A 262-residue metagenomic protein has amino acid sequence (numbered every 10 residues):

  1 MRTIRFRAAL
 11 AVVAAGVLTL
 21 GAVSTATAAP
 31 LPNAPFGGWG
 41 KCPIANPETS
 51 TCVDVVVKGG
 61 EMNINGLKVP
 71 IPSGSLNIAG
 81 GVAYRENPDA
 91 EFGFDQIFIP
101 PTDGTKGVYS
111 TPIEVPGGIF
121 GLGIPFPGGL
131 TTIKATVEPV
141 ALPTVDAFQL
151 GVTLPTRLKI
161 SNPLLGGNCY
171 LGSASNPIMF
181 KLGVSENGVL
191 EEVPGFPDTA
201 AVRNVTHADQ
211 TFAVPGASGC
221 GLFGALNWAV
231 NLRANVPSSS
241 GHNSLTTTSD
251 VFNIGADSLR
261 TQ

Functional and structural regions predicted by a protein language model:
M1-A28: Secretory targeting and sorting signals
A29-Q262: Extracytosolic secretory-pathway proteins
